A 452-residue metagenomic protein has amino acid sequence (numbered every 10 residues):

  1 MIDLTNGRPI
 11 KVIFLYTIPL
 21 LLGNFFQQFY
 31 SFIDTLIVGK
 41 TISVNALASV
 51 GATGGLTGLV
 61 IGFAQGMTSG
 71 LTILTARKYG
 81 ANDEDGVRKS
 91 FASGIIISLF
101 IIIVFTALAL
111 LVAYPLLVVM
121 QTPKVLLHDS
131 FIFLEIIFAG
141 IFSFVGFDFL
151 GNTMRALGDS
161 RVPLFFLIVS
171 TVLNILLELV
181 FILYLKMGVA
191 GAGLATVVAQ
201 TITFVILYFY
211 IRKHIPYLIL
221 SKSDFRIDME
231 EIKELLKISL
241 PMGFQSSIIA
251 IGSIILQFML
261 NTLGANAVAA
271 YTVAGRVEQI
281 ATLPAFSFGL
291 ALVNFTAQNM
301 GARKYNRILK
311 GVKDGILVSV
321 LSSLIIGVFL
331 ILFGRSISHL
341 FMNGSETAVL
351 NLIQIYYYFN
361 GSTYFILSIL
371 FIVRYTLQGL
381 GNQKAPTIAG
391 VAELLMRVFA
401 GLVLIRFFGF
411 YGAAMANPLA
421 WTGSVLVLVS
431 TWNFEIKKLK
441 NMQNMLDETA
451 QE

Functional and structural regions predicted by a protein language model:
M1-T17, T75-G140, Y184-S239, T296-T363 (+1 more regions): Short alpha-helical transmembrane segments in multi-pass integral membrane proteins
L4-I42, G55-G70, L74, L99-T106 (+4 more regions): N-terminal transmembrane alpha-helices
L15-D34, I136, F147, S170 (+4 more regions): Transmembrane helical elements of multi-pass membrane transporters/channels
F29-A48, L117-K124, V180-M187, S247-I280 (+4 more regions): Helix-terminus/linker motif at the lipid-water interface of multi-pass membrane proteins
V38-G58, K124-D129, V189-A192, E231-I238 (+5 more regions): Interfacial/gating helices of multi-pass transporter permease domains
L47-A107, F144-P163, A270-G334, L367-G381 (+1 more regions): Small-residue-rich hydrophobic transmembrane alpha-helices
L59-G62, T106, N174-L179, F204-Y208 (+4 more regions): Hydrophobic transmembrane alpha-helices of multi-pass small-molecule transporters
T68, I136-R155, P163-T171, A192-V205 (+4 more regions): Short runs within selected transmembrane alpha-helices of multi-pass transporters and secretion channels
